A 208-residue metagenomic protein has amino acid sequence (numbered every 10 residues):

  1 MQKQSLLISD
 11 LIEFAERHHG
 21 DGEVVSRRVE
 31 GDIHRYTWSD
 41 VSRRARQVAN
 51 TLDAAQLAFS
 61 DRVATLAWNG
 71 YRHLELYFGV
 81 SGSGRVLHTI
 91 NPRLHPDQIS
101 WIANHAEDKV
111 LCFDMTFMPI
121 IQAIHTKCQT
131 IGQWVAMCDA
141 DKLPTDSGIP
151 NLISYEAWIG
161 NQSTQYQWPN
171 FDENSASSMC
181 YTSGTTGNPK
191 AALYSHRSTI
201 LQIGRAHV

Functional and structural regions predicted by a protein language model:
K3-V25, R43: A short N-terminal helical cap/helix-turn-helix that marks the beginning of AMP-binding/adenylate-forming
S5, G20-E23, A136, L152 (+2 more regions): Conserved pre-ATP/AMP-binding loop-to-beta segment of ANL
L11-I12, A54-A55, G82-G160: Structural core segment of the AMP-binding/adenylate-forming
V24-G70, L74-F78, H95-S100, S154-A157: Conserved AMP-binding/adenylate-forming core of the ANL superfamily
R35-S39, S177-L201: Conserved AMP-binding A3 loop
S42-Q47, G160-N161, A192-H207: Conserved structural elements of the adenylate-forming
V63, V80, L111, A176 (+1 more regions): Conserved S/T- and glycine-rich ATP-binding loop of Class I adenylate-forming
H73-S81, L87, T199: Short hydrophobic alpha-helical segments of the AMP-binding
